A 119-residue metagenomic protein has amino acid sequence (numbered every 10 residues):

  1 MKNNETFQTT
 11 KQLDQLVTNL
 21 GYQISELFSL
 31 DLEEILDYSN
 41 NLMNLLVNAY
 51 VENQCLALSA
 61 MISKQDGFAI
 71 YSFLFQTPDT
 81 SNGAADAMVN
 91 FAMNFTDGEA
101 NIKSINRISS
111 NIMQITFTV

Functional and structural regions predicted by a protein language model:
M1-V119: N-terminal polar alpha-helical/low-complexity "assembly arms" that mediate subunit docking, oligomerization
